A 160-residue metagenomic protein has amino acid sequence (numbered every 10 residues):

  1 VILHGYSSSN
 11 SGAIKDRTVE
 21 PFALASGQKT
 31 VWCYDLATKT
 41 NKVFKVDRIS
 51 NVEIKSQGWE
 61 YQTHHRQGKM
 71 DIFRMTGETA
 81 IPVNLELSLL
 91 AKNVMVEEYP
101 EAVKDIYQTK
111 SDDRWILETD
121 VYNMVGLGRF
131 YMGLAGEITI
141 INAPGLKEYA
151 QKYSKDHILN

Functional and structural regions predicted by a protein language model:
V1-N84, L89: Core beta-strand-centered patch of the WYL/Sm-like small regulatory domain
R74-N160: Polybasic (Lys/Arg-rich)
